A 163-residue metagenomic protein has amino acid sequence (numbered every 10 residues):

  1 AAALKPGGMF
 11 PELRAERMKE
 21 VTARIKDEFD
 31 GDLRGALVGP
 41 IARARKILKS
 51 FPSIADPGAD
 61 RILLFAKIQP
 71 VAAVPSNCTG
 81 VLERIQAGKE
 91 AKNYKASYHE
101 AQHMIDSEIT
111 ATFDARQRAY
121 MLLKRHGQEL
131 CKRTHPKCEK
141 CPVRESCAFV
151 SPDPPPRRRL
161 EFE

Functional and structural regions predicted by a protein language model:
A1-F162: Catalytic cores of DNA base-excision repair glycosylases
